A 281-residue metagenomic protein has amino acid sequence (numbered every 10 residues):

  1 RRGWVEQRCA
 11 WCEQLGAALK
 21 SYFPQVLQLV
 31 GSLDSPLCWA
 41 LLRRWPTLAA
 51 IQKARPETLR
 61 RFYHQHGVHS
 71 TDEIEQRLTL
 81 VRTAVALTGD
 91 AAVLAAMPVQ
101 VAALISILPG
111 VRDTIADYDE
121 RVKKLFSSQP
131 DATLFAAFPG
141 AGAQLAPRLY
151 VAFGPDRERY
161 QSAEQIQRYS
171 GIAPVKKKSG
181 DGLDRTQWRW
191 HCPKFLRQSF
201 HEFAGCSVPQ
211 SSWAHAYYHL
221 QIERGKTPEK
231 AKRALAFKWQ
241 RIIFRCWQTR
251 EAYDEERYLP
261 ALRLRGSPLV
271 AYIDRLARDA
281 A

Functional and structural regions predicted by a protein language model:
R1-A281: A detector of single, family-specific signature residues that are central to catalytic or substrate-handling motifs
